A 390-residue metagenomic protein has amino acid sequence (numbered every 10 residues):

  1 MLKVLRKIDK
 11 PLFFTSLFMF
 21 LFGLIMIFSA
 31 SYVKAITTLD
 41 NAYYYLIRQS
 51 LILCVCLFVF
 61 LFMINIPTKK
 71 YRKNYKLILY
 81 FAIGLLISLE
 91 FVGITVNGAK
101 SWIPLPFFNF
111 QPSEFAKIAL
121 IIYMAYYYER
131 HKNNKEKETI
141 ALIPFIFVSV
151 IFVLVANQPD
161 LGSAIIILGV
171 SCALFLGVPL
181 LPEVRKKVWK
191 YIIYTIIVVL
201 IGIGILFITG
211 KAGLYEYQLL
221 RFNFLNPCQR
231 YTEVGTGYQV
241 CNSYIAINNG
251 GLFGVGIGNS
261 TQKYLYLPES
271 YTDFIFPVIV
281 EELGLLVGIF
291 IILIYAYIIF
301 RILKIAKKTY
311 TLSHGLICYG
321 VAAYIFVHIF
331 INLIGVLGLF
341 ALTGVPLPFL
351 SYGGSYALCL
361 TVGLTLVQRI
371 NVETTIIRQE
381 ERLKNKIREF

Functional and structural regions predicted by a protein language model:
M1-L2, N332-F390: A juxtamembrane structural motif centered on a specific transmembrane helix
M1-S16, L46: N-terminal membrane topogenic signal
V4-L5, I140-A141, Y264-L267, T309-Y310: Helix-boundary and loop/linker segments of multi-pass membrane transporters
S16-L21, M26-S29, L39-G235, P277 (+3 more regions): Hydrophobic alpha-helical transmembrane segments of multi-pass inner membrane proteins, especially in bacterial systems
V33-K34: Transmembrane helices with small-residue packing motifs
P106-A116, N157-P159, S163, G251 (+1 more regions): Glycine/serine-rich anion-binding loops at beta->alpha junctions that coordinate negatively charged ligand groups
S113, N259, S270-V278, G315 (+1 more regions): Membrane-interface alpha-helices at helix entry/exit sites of multi-pass transporters
F224-T272, F276, L283-V287: TM-adjacent membrane-interface loops and short helices in multi-pass inner/ER membrane proteins
